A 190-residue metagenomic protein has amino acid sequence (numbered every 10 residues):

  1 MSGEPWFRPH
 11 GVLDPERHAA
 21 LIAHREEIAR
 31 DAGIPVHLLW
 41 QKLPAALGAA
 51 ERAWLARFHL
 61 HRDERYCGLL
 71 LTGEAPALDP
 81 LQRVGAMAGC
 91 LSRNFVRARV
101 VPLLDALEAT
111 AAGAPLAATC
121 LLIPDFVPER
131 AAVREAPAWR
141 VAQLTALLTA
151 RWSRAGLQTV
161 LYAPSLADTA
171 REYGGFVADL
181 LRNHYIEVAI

Functional and structural regions predicted by a protein language model:
M1-D63: A short, basic N-terminal segment
S2-L13, G89, A106-A109, V127-I190: Replace "adjacent to P-loop NTPase cores in ATP/GTP-dependent enzymes" with "adjacent to NTP-binding cores
W40-P115: Conserved P-loop
Y66-G68, F95-V96, A117-L121, W152-A163: Loop/turn-to-beta-strand initiation segments
P115-L116, L181: A short, aliphatic-rich alpha-helical micro-motif
P124: Walker B catalytic carboxylates
